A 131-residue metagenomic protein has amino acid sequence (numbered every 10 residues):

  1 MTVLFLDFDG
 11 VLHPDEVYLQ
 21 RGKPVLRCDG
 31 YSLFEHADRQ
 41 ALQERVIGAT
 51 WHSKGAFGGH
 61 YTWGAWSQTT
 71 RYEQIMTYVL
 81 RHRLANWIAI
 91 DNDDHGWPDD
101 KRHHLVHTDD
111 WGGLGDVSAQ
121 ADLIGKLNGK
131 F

Functional and structural regions predicted by a protein language model:
M1-V3, A85-N86: Hydrophobic/aromatic side chains embedded in well-ordered alpha-helices
T2-A65: Alpha-helical substrate-recognition element adjacent to the catalytic core
L42-F131: C-terminal cap/substrate-recognition subdomain and adjoining C-terminal extension of metal-dependent phosphatase-like
